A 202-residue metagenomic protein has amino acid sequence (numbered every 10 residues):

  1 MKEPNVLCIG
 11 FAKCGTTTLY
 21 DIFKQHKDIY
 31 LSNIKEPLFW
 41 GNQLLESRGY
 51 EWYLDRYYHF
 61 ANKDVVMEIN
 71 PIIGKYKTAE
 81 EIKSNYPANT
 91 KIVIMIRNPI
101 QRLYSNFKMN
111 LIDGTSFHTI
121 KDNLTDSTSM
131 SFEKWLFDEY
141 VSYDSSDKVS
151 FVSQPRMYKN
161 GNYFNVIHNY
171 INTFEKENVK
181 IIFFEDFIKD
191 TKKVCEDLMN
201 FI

Functional and structural regions predicted by a protein language model:
M1-G74, N85-T90, P99-V149, F174: PAPS-dependent sulfotransferase catalytic core
V66-P71, V152-D197, F201: Phosphate-binding beta-loop-alpha motif at adenosine-nucleotide cofactor sites
G74-A79, T191: Short, well-ordered alpha-helical microsegments
T78-I82, N169: A short acidic, amphipathic alpha-helical/loop segment
E81, R102, V194-D197: Alpha-helical scaffold elements adjacent to nucleotide-binding pockets in ATP/GTP-utilizing enzyme cores
